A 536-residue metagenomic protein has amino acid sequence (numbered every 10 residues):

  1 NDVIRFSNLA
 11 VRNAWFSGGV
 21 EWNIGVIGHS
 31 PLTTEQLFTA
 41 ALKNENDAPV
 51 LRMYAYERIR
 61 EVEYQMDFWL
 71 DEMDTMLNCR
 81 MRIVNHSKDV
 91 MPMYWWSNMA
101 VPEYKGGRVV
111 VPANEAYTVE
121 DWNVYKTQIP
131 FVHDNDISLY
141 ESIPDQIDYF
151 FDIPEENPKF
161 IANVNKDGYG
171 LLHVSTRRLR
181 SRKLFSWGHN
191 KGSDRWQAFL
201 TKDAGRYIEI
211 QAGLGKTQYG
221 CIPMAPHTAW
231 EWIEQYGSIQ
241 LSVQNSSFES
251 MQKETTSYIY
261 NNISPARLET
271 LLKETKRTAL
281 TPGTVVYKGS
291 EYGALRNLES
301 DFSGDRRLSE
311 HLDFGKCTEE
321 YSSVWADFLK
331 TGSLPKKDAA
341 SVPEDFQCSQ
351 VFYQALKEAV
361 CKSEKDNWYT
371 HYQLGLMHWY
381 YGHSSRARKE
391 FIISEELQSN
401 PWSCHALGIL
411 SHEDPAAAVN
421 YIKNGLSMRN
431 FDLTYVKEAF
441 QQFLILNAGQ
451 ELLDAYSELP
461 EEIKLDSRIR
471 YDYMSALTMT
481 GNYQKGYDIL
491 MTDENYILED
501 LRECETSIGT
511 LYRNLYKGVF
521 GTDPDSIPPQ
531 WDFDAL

Functional and structural regions predicted by a protein language model:
N1-D2, T75, D89-P223, V285-Y287 (+1 more regions): A contiguous, surface-exposed recognition patch within enzymatic or periplasmic domains that forms
G18-D74, K105, G192-Q218: Extended, loop-rich substrate-binding clefts of extracytoplasmic carbohydrate-active enzymes
M81, P223-Q240: Short Pro-Gly-centered flexible turn/kink motifs
Y369-Q373, W402-L407, T434-Q441, S467-S475 (+1 more regions): Alpha-solenoid helical repeat scaffolds
H378, S411-H412, F443, L477: Residue at a conserved register position within TPR or TPR-like alpha-solenoid repeats
N424-F431, E461-L465, T478-D500: TPR/TPR-like (Sel1-like) alpha-helical repeat modules
